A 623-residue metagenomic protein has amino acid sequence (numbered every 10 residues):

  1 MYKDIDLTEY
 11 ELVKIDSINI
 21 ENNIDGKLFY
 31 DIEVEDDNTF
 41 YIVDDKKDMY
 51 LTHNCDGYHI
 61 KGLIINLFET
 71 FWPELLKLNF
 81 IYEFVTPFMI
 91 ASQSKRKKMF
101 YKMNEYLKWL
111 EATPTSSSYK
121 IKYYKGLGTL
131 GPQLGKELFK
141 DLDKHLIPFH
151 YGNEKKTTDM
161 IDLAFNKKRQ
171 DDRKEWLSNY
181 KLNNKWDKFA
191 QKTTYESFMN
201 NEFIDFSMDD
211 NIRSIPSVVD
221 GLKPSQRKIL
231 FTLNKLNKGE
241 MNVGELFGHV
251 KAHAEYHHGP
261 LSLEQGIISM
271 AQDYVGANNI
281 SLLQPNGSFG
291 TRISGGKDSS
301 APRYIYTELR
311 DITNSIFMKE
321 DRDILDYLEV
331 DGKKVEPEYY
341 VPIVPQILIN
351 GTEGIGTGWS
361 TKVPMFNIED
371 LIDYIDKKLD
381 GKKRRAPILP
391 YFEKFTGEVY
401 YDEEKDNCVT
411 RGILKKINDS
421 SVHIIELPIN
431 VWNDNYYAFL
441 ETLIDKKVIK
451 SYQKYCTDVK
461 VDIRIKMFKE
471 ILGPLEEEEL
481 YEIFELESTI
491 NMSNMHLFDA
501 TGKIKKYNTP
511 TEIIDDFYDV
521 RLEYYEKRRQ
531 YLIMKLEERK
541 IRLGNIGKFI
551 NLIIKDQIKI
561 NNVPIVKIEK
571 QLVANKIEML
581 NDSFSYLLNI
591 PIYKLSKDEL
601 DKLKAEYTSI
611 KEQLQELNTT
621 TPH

Functional and structural regions predicted by a protein language model:
M1-N54: Autoprocessing domains of the Hint superfamily
C55-H623: Conserved phosphate-chemistry cores used by DNA topoisomerases
